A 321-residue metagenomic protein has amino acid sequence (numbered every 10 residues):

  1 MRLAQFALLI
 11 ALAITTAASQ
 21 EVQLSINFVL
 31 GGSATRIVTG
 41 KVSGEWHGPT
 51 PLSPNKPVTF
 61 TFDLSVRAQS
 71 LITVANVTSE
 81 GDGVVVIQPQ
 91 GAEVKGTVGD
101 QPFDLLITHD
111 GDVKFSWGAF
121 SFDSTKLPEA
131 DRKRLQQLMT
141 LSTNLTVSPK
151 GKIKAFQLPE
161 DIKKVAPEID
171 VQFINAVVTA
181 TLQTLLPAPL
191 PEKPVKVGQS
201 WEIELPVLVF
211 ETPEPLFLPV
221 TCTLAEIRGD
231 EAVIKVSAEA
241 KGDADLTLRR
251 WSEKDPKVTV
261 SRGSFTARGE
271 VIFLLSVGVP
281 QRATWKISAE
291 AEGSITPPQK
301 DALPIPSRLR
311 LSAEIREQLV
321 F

Functional and structural regions predicted by a protein language model:
Q5-T15: Bacterial N-terminal signal peptides
S19-F321: Signature of exported/secreted
